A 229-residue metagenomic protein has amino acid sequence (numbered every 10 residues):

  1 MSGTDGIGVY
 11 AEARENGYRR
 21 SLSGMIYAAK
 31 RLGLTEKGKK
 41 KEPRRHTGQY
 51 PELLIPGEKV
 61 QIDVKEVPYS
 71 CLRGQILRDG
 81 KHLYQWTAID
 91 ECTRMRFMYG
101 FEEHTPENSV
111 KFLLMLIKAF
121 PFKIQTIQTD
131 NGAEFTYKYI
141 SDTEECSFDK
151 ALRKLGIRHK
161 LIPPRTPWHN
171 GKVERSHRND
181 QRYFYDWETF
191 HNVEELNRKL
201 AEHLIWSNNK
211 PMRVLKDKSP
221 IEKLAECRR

Functional and structural regions predicted by a protein language model:
M1-Y69, A133, T143-L152, I221-R228: Basic, flexible linker segments flanking DNA-binding modules in nucleic acid-interacting mobile-element proteins
V9, A13, M25, D63 (+11 more regions): Mobile genetic element proteins and their domesticated derivatives, centered on retroelements and DNA transposons
I62-F97, E107: An active-site-proximal beta-strand-loop segment
L72, Y137-I140: Short, well-ordered secondary-structure micro-motifs
K81-H82, M98-T126: Active-site beta-loop-alpha junctions of metal-dependent nucleic acid enzymes, especially the RNase H-like/DDE
R94-Y99, K160-I162, D186: Short small-residue beta-strand/loop micro-motif enriched in glycine and branched aliphatics
T129-N131, Y139-L152, R158-R182, A201-E202 (+1 more regions): RNase H-like two-metal-ion nuclease catalytic core shared by retroviral integrases and related mobile-element nucleases
L155-I157, R178-R229: C-terminal domain-tail junction helix/linker
